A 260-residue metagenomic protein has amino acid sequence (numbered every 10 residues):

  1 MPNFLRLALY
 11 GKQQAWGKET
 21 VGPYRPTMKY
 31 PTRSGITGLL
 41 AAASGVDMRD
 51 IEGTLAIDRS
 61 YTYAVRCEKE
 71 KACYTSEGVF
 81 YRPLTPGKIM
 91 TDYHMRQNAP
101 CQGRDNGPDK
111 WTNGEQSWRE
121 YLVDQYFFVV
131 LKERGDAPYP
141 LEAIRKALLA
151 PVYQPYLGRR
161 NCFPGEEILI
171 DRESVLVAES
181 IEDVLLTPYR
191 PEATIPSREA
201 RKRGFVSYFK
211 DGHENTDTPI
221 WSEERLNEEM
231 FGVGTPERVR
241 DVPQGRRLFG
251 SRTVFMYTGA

Functional and structural regions predicted by a protein language model:
M1-P23: N-terminal, Lys/Arg- and Ser/Thr-rich interaction peptides
P2, Q14-W16, R49-I51, N113-S117: Residue-level detector of functional hotspots within protein domains
N3-R6, Q14, T37-A43, R96-P108: Short linear motifs at secondary-structure transitions and domain/linker junctions
F4, S60-T62, D124-F128: Extracellular structured ligand-interaction cores
A8, A64-R66, V130: Residues in well-ordered beta-strands of folded domains
K12, P26, W118: Glycine-rich, flexible loop/turn motifs
T20-P100: Glycine/small-residue-rich interface belts in oligomeric ring/scaffold proteins and their assembly partners
E68-A260: Internal, well-folded beta-alpha domain core
